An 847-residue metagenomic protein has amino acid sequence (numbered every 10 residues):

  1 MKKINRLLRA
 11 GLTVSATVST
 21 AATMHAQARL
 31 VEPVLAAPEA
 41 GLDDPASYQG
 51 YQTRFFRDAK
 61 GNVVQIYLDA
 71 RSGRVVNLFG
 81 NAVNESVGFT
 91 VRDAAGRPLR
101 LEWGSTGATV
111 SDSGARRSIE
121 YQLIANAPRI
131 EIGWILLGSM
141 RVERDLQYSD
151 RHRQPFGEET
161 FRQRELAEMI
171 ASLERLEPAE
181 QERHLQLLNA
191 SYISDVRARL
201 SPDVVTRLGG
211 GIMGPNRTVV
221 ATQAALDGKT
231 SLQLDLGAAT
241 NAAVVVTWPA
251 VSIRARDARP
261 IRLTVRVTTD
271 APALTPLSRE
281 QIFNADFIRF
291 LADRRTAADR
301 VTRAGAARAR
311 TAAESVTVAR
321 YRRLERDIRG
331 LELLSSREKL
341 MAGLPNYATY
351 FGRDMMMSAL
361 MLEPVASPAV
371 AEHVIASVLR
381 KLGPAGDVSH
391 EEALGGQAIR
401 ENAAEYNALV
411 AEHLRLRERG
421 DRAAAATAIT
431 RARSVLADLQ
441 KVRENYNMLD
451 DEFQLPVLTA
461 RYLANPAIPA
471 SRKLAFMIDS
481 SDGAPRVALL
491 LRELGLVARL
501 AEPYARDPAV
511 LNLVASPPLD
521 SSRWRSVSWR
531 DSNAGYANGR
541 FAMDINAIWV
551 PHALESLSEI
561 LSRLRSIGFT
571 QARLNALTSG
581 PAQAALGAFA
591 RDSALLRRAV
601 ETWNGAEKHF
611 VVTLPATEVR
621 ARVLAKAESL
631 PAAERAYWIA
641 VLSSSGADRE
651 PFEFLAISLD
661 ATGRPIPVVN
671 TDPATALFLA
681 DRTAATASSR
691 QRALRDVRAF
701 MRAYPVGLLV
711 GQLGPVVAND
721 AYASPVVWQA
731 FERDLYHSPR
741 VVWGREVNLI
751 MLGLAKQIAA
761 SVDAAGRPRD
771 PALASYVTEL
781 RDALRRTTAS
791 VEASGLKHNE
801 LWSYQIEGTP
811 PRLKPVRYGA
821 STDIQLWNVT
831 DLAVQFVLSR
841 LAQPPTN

Functional and structural regions predicted by a protein language model:
K2-K3, A16, H25-T311, R337-M356 (+10 more regions): Terminal accessory carbohydrate-recognition/targeting modules of carbohydrate-active enzymes
R9-S19: Bacterial N-terminal signal peptides
T53, Q65, Y347, E405-G420 (+4 more regions): C-terminal capping/lid segments that line or modulate ligand- or cofactor-binding pockets
I282-R323, A376-V378, L382-S389, G395-G396 (+2 more regions): Active-site acid/base region of carbohydrate-active enzymes
L331-M341, A398-N445, P518-A542, S724-H737: Acidic/His metal-coordination segments adjacent to aromatic residues that form catalytic metal sites in metalloenzymes
A348-R506, W743-S761: Aromatic-rich carbohydrate-recognition surfaces in CAZymes
R353-M355, V365, A484-A488, R540-S566 (+2 more regions): Active-site core of glycosidic bond-cleaving carbohydrate-active enzymes
H390-E392, I468-D482, R565-G580, A765-A772: Short, glycine/acidic-rich hinge or "gate" loops at secondary-structure transitions that mediate conformational
